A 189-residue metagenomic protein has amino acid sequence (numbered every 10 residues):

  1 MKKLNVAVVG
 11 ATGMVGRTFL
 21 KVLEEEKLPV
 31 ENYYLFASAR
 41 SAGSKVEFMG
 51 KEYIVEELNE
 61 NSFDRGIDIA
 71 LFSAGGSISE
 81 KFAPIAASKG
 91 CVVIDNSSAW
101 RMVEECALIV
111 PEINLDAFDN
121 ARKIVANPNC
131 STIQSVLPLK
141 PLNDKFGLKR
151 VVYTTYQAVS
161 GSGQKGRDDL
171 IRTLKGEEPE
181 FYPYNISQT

Functional and structural regions predicted by a protein language model:
M1-I186: N-terminal Rossmann-like NAD(P) cofactor-binding subdomain of oxidoreductases, focused on the glycine-rich
